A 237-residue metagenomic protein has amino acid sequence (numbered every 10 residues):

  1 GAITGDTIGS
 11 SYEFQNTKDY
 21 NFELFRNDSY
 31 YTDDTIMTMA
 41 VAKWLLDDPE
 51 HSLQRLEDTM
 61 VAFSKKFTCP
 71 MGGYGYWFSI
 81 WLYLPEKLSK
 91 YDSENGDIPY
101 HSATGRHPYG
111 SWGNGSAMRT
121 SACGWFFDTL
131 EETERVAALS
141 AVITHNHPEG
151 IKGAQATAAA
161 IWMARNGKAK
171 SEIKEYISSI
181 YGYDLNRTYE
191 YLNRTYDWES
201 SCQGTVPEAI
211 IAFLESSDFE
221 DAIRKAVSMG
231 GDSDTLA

Functional and structural regions predicted by a protein language model:
G1-A237: Structured, active/binding-site neighborhoods that engage oxygen-rich ligands
